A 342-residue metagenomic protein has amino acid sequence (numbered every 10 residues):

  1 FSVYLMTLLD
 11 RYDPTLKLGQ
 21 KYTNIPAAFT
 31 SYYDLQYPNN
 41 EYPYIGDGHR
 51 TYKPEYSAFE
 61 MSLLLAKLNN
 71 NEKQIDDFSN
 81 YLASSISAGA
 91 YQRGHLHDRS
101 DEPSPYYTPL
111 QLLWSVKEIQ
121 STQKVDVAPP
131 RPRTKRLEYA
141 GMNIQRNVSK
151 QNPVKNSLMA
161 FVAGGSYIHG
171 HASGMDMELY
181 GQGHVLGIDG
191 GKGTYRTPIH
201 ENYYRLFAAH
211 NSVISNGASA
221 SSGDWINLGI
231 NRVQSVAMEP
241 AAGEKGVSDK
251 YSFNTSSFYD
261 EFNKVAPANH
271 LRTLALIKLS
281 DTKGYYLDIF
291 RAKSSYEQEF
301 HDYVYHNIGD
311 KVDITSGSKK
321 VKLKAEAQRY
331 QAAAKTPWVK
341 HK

Functional and structural regions predicted by a protein language model:
F1, K21-A28, Q74-I75, L137 (+2 more regions): Secondary-structure capping and boundary motifs in well-ordered enzyme cores
F1-T15, M61-N70, A88, P109-T122 (+1 more regions): Well-ordered alpha-helical scaffold segments within catalytic/enzyme domains
F1-Y42, G48-H49: Aromatic-lined, polymer-binding surfaces characteristic of secreted/periplasmic polysaccharide-degrading enzymes
L9-I25, A66-N80, Q120-S121, R133-K135 (+1 more regions): Structural helix-adjacent loops and short alpha-helical linkers that scaffold large soluble proteins
Q36-E55, L68, M175, P198-N202: CBM-like carbohydrate-recognition segments
T51-E102: Aromatic (Trp/Tyr) and acidic
G89-K320: Catalytic and substrate-binding regions of extracellular carbohydrate-active enzymes, especially polysaccharide lyases
V304-K342: Polysaccharide-binding surfaces and accessory modules of carbohydrate-active proteins
